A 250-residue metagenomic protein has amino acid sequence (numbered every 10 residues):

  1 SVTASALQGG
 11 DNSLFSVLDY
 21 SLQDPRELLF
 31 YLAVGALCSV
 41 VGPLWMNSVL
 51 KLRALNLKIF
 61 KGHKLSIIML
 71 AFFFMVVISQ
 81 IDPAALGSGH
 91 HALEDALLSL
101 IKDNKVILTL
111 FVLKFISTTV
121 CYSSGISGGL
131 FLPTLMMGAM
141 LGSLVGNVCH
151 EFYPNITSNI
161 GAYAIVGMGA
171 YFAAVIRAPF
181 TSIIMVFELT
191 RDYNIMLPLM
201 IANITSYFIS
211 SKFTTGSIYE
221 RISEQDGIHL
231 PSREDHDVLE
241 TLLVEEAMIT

Functional and structural regions predicted by a protein language model:
S1-E245, T250: Alpha-helical transmembrane segments and immediately membrane-proximal extracytoplasmic
